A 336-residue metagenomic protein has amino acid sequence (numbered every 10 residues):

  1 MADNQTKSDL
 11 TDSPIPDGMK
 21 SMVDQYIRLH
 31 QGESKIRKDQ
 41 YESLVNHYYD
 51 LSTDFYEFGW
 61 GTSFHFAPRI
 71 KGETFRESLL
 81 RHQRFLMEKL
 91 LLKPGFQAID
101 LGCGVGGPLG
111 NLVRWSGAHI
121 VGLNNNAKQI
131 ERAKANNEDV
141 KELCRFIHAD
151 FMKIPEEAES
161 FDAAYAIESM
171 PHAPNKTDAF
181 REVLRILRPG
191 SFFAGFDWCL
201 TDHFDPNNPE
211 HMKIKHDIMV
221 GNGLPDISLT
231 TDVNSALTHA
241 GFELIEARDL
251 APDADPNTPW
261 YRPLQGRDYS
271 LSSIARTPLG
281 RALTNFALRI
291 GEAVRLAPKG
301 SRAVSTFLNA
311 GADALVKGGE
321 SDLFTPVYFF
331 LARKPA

Functional and structural regions predicted by a protein language model:
A2-F55: N-terminal auxiliary segments of SAM/dcSAM-dependent transferases
T62-S63, P68, E73-F96: Conserved alpha-helix/loop element of class I SAM-dependent methyltransferases that forms part of the SAM/SAH-binding
Q97-I99, G106-K153: Class I SAM-dependent methyltransferase SAM/SAH-binding core
M152-A163: A short acidic, Gly/Pro-enriched loop at the edge of an enzyme's catalytic core that lines a small-molecule cofactor
D162-N175: A short SAM/SAH-binding and catalytic strip from SAM-dependent methyltransferases
T177-F192: A short glycine-rich, Lys/Arg-flanked "PGG" loop and its adjoining helix->strand segment in the class I
N207-F324, R333-P335: Substrate-binding/catalytic lobe of Class I Rossmann-like enzymes that use SAM or dcSAM, i.e., the mid-to-C-terminal
